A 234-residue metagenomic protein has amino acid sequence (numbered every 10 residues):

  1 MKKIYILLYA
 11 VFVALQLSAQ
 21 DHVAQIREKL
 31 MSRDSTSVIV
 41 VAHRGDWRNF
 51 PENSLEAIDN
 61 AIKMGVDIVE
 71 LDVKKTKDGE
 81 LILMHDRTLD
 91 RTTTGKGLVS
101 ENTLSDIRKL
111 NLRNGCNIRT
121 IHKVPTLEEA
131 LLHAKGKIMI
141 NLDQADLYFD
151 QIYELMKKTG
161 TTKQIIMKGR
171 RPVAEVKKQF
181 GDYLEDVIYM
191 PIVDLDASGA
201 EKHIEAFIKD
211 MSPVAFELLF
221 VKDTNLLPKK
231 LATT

Functional and structural regions predicted by a protein language model:
M1-A24: Bacterial Sec-dependent N-terminal signal peptides
A19-T234: Phosphate-group recognition and catalysis centered on beta-loop-alpha active-site segments
